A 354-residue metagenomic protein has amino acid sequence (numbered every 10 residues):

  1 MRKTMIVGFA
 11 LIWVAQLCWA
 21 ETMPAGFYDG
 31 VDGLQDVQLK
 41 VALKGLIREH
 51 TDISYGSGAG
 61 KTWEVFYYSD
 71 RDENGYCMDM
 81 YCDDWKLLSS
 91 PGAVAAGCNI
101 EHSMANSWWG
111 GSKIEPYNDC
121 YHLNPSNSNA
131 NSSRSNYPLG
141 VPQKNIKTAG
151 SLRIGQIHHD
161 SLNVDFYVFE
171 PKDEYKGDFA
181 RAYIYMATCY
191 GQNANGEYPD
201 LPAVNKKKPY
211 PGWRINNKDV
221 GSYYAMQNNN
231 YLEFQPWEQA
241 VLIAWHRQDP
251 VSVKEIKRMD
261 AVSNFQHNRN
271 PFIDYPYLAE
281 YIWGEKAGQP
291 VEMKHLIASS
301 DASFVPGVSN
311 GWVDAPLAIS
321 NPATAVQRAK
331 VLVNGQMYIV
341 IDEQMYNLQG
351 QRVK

Functional and structural regions predicted by a protein language model:
M1-T22, K354: Bacterial Sec-dependent N-terminal signal peptides
A20-K86, Y281-E292, I297-S309: N-terminal module-boundary/linker segments of secreted carbohydrate-active enzymes
M80, F272, I319: Short clusters of hydrophobic/aromatic residues that line enzyme substrate/ligand-binding pockets
C82-L87, A187-Q192, I341-E343: Short, flexible beta-strand-to-coil junctions
L88-G92: A short acidic-Thr-Gly-centered motif at the start of a beta-strand
A93-N99, M104-D314: Domain-level detector of nuclease and nuclease-like folds in predominantly extracellular/periplasmic contexts
A298-D342, R352: Residue-level detector of functionally pivotal "anchor" positions at catalytic/ligand-binding pockets or at interdomain
N347: Short, acidic, Ser/Thr-enriched surface-loop or helix-capping motifs
